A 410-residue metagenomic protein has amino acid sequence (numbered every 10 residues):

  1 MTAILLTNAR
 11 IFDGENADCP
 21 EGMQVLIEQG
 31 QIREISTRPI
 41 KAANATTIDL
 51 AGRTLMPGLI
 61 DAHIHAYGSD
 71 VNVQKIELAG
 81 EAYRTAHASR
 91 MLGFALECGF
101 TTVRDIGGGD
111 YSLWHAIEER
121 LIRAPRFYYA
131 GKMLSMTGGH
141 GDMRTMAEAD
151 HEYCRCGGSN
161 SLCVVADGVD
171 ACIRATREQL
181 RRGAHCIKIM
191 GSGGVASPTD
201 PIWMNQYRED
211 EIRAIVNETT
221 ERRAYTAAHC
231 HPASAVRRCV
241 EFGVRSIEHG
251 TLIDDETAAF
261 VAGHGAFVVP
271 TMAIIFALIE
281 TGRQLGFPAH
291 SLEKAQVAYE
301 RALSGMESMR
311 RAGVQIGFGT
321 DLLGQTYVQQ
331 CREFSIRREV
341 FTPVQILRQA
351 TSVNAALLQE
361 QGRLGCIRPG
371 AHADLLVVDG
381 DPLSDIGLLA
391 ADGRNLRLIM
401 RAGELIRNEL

Functional and structural regions predicted by a protein language model:
M1-K41, L55, P382-G387, E404-L405: N-terminal metal-binding scaffold of metallo-dependent hydrolase/deaminase domains
A9, D13, Q349-S352, A356 (+1 more regions): C-terminal cap of metal-dependent C-N hydrolases
R38-M56, L180: Active-site metal-binding motif and surrounding structural segment of the metallo-beta-lactamase
R53-E119, T137-R144, D210, F242: Metal-associated gating/positioning segment near the N- to mid-region
D70-V73, H115, S197-P198, V236-F242 (+3 more regions): Histidine/acidic-residue-rich catalytic or RNA/ligand-binding cores of hydrolases and nuclease-related proteins
V73-A86, Y153-R174, Y225: Active-site mouth loops of central-metabolism enzymes
A171-V268, Q284-L285, A295-I316, G362: Histidine/acidic residue-rich metal-binding segments in metalloenzymes
E221, G286-H290, A298-P382: His/Asp/Glu-enriched, well-ordered alpha-helical/loop segment that forms or immediately abuts the divalent-metal
